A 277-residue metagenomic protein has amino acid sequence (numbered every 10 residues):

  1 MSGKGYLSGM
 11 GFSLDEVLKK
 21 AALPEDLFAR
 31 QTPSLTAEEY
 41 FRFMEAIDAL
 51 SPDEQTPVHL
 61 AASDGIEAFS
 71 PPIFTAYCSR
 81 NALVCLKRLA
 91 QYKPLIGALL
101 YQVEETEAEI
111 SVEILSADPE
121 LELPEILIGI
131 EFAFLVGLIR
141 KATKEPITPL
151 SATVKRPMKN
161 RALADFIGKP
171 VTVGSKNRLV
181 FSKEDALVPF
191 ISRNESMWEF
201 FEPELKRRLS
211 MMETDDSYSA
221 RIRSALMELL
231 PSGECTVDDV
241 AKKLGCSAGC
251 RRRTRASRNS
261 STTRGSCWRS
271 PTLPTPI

Functional and structural regions predicted by a protein language model:
M1-I110: N-terminal low-complexity or simple alpha-helical regulatory segments that function as activation/interaction modules
M10, L14, T36, L123-P124 (+1 more regions): Residue-level recognition of alpha-helical structural elements
K20-P24, K155, K243: Short acidic/histidine-centered micro-motifs embedded in hydrophobic/aromatic stretches that mark compact functional
S70-T75, A117-L121, A186-L187, L205-L209: Short hinge/gating elements
T75-C78, A82, L121-I128, F190 (+1 more regions): Short capping loops/turns at secondary-structure boundaries
C85, E131-F134, M197: Internal, well-ordered alpha-helical segments in soluble enzyme and binding-protein domains
L95-P189: DNA-contacting interfaces and partner/effector-binding or oligomerization modules in DNA-centric proteins
A162-I277: Extended mid-to-C-terminal alpha-helical interaction segments
